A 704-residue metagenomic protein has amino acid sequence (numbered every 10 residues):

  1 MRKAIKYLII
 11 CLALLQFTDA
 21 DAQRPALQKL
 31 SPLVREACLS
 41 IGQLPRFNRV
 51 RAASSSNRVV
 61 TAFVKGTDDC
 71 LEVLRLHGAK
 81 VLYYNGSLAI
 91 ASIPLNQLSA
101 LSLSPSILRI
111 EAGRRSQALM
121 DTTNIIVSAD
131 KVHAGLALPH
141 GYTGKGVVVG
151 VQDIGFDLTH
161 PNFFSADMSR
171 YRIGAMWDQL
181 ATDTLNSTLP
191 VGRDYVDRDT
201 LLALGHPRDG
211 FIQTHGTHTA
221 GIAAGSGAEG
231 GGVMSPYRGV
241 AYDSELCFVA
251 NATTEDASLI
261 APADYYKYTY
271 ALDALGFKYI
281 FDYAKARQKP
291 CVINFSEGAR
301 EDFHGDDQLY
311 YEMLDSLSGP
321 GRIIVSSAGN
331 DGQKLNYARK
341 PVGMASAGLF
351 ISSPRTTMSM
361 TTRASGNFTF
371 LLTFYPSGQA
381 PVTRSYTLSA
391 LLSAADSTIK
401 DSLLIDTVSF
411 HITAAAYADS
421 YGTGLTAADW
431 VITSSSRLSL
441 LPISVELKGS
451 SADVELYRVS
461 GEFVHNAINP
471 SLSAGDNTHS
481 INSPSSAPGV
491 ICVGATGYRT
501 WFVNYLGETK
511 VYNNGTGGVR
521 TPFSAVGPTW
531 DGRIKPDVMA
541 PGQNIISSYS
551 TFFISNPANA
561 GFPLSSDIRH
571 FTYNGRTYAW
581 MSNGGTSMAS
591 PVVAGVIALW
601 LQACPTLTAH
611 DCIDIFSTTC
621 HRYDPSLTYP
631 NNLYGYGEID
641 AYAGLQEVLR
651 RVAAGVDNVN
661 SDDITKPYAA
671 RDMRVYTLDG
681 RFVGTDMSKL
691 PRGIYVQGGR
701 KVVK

Functional and structural regions predicted by a protein language model:
I9, D19-H140, V148, E255: Autoinhibitory N-terminal propeptides
Q23, L136-A271, Q288-V292, G319-G321 (+9 more regions): Subtilisin-like serine protease catalytic core
R35-S54, Q97, A118-S169, D199-H215 (+3 more regions): N-terminal domain-start motif of subtilase-like serine proteases
V50-A52, P290-A299, F303-D306, L317 (+4 more regions): C-terminal subdomain of the subtilisin-like protease fold in secreted/lumenal serine endopeptidases
F156-T217, G221, G239-A241, S377-E462 (+2 more regions): Active-site core segment of subtilase-fold serine proteases
A220, V249-T254, F281-C291, G321 (+5 more regions): Hydrolase catalytic cores
N251, F277-H304, S327-A328, L441-A452 (+1 more regions): Short acidic, glycine-rich surface-loop motifs adjacent to enzyme active sites
L645-D679: Residue-level detector of functionally pivotal "anchor" positions at catalytic/ligand-binding pockets or at interdomain
